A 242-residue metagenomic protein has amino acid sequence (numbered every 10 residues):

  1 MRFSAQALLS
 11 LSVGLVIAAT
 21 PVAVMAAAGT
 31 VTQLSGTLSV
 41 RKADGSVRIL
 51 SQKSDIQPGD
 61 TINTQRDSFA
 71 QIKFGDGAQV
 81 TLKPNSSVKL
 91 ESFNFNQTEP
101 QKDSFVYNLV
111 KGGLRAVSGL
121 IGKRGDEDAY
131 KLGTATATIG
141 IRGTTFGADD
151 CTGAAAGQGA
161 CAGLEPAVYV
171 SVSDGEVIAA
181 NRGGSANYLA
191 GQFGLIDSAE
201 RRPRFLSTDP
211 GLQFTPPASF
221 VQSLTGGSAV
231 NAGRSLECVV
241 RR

Functional and structural regions predicted by a protein language model:
M1-A26, V47-S51, G75, K83 (+4 more regions): C-terminal interaction modules
M25-G45: Short N-terminal segments immediately surrounding and downstream of signal-peptide cleavage
L38-S39, A116, Y130: Extended, compositionally simple hydrophobic/Ser/Thr-rich segments that build repetitive fibrous architectures
R48-S86: N-terminal, post-signal-peptide region of Sec/Tat-exported proteins
D67-A70, V88, R115, T145-G147 (+1 more regions): Histidine-centered metal-chelating micro-motifs
R115-A116, T138: Small-residue-enriched, tightly packed secondary-structure blocks
